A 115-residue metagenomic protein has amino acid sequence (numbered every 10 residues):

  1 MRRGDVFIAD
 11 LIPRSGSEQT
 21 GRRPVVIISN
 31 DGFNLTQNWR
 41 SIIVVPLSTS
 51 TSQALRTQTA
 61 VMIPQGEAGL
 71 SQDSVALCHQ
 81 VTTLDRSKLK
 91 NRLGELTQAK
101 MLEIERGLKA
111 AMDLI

Functional and structural regions predicted by a protein language model:
M1-I115: Conserved functional hotspots at enzyme active or ligand-binding sites that engage polyanionic ligands
